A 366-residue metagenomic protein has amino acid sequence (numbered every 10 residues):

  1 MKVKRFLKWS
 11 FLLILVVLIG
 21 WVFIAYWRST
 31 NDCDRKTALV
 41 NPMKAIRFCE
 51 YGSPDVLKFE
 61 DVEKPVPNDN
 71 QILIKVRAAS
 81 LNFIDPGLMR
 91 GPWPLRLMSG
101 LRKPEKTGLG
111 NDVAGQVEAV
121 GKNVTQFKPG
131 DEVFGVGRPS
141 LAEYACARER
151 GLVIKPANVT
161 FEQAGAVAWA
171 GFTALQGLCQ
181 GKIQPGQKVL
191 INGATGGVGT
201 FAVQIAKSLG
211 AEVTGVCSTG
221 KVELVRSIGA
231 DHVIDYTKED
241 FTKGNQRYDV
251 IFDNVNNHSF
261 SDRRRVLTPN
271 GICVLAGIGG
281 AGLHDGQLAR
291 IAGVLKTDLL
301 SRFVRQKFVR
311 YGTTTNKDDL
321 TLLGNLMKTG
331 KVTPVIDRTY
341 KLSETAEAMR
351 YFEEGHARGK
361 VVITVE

Functional and structural regions predicted by a protein language model:
M1-L18: N-terminal Sec-pathway targeting helices
K4-L7, T314-E366: C-terminal hydrophobic helical "lid"/dimerization subdomain of Rossmann-like NAD(P)H-dependent oxidoreductases
E63-S80, W93-P139: Glycine-rich beta-strand-centered segment in the early N-terminal region that forms part of a ligand/cofactor-binding
R102-D112, A119, E132-G193: NAD(P)H dinucleotide-binding glycine-rich loop of Rossmann-like/cofactor-binding domains, especially the beta1-alpha1
V167-D235: Mid-domain Rossmann-like dinucleotide-binding core that forms the NAD(H)/NADP(H) cofactor-binding site
T242-V250: A short acidic, Gly/Pro-enriched loop at the edge of an enzyme's catalytic core that lines a small-molecule cofactor
H258-T329, V365: Glycine-rich phosphate-binding loop and adjacent beta-alpha segment of Rossmann(oid) nucleotide-cofactor-binding
